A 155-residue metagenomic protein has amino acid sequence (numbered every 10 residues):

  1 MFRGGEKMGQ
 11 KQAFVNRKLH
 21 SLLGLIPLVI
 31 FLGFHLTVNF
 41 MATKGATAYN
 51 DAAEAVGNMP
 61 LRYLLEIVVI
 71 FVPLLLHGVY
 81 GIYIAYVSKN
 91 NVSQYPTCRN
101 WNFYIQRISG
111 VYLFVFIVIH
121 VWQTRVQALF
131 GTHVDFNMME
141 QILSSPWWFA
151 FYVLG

Functional and structural regions predicted by a protein language model:
F2-G155: Membrane-embedded alpha-helical bundles that constitute the cytochrome b-like, heme-associated redox core of multi-pass
